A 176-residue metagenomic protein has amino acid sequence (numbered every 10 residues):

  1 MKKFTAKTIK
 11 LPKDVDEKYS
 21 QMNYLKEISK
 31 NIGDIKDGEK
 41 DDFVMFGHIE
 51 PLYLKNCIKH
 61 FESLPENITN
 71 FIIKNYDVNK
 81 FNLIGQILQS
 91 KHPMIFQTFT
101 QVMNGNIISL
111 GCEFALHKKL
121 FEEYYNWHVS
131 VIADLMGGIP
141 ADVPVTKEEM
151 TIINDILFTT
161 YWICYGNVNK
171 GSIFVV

Functional and structural regions predicted by a protein language model:
M1-V176: ER/Golgi luminal nucleotide-sugar-dependent glycosyltransferases, focusing on the catalytic module
